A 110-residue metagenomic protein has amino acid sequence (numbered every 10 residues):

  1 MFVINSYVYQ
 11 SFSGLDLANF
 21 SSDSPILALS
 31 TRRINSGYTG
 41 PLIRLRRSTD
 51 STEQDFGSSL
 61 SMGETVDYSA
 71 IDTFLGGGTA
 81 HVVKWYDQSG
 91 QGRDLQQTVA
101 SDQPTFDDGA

Functional and structural regions predicted by a protein language model:
M1-G109: GGW-centered surface loops in extracellular recognition modules
